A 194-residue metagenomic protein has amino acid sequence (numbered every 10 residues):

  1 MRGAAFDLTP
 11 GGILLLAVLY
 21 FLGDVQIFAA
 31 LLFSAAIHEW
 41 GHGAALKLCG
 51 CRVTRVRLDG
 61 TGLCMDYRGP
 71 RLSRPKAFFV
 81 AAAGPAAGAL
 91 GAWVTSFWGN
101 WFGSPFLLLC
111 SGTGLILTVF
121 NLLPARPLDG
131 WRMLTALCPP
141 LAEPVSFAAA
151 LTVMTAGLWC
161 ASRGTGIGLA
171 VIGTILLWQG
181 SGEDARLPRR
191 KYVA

Functional and structural regions predicted by a protein language model:
M1-A194: Hydrophobic transmembrane alpha-helices and their immediate loop junctions in multi-pass integral membrane proteins
